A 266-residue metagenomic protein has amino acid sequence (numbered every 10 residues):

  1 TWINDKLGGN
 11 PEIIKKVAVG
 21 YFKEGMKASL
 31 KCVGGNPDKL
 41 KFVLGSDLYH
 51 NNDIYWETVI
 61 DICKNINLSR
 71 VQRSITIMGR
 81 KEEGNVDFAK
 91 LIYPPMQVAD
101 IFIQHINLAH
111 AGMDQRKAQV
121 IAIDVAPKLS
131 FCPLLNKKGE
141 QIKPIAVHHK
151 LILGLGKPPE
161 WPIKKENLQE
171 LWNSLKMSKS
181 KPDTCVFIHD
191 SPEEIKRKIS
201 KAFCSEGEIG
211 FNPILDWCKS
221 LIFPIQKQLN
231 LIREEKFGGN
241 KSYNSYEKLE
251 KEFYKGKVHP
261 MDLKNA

Functional and structural regions predicted by a protein language model:
T1-W2, S46, K150-L153: Acidic, glycine-rich active-site loops and adjacent beta-strand->loop/helix elements that engage anionic groups
W2-P11: Surface-exposed, active-site-proximal loop segments in enzymatic domains
N10-I145: Divalent-metal (Mg2+/Mn2+/Ca2+)-assisted nucleotide/phosphate chemistry catalytic cores
V98, R116-A266: Conserved nucleotide- and phosphate/pyrophosphate-binding catalytic cores in adenylate/nucleotidyl-handling enzymes
